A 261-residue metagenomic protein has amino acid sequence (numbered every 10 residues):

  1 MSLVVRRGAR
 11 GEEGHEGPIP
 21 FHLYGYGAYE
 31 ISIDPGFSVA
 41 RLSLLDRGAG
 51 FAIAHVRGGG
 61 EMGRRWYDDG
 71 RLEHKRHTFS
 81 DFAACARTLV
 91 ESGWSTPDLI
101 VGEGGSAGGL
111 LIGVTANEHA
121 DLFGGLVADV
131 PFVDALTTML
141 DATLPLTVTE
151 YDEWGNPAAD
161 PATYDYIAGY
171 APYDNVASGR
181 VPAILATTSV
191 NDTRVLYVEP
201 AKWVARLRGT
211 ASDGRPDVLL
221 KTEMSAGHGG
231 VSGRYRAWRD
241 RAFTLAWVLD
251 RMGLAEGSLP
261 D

Functional and structural regions predicted by a protein language model:
V4, Y24-G25, E103, T187: Short hydrophobic segments within beta-strands
V5, E12-A28: Short beta-strand element of the alpha/beta-hydrolase
R10-G11, I31, T193: Short beta-strands and strand-coil junctions in structured, solvent-facing domains, enriched
F21, G50, G125: Short, Asp-centered acidic motifs that coordinate Mg2+ and/or phosphate in catalytic or ligand-binding sites
G27-I31, F51: Serine-hydrolase catalytic-loop signature spanning alpha/beta hydrolases and amidase-signature enzymes
E30-G36, E61, V198: Glycine/threonine-rich flexible loop motifs
P35-A54: Short amphipathic alpha-helix adjacent to the substrate-entry channel of hydrolases
I53-D261: Active-site-proximal cap/loop segments of hydrolase catalytic domains
